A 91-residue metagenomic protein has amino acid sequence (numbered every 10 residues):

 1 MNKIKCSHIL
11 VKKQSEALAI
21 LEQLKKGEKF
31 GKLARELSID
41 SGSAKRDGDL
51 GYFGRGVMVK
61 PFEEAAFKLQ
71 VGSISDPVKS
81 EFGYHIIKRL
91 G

Functional and structural regions predicted by a protein language model:
M1-K26, D40-M58, I87-G91: Well-structured core secondary-structure elements of compact alpha/beta domains
K26-G27, V71: Charged, alpha-helical scaffolding/interaction elements associated with membrane systems
V57, P61-V71: Cell-wall glycan
I74-S80: Short acidic-hydrophobic surface loop/beta-edge motif
